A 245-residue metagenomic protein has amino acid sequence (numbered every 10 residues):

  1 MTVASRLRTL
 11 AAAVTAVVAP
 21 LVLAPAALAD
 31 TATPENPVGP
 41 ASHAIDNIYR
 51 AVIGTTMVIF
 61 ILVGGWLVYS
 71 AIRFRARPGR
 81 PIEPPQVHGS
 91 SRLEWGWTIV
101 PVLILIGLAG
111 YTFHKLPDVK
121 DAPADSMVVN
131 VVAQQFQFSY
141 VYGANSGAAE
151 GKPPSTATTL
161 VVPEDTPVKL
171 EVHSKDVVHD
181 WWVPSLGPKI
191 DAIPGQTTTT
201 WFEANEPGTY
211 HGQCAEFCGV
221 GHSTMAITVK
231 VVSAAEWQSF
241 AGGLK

Functional and structural regions predicted by a protein language model:
M1-A29: N-terminal secretory/membrane targeting signals
V3-A4, A41-L62: Membrane-entry segments of alpha-helical transmembrane domains in multi-pass membrane proteins
L7-T9, M57, W95: Hydrophobic alpha-helical segments, especially transmembrane helices and their immediate juxtamembrane helical caps
A11-V22, F60, V102-I106, G110: Hydrophobic alpha-helical membrane-insertion segments
V22-A24, L67-V68, T112: Hydrophobic membrane-targeting signal helices
A29-Y49, A71-K245: Non-transmembrane, membrane-proximal soluble domains of secreted or membrane proteins
F60-F74: Alpha-helical transmembrane segments
